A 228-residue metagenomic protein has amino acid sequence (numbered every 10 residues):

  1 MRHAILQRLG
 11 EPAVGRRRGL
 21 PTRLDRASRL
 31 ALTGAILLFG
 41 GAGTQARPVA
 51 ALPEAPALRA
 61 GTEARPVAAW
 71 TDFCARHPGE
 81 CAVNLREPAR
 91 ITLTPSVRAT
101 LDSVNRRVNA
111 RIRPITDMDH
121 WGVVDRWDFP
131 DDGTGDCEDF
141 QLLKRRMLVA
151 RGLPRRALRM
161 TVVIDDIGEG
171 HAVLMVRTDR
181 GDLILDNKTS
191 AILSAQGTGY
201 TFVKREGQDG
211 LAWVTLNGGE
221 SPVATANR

Functional and structural regions predicted by a protein language model:
M1-R23: N-terminal secretory signal peptides that target proteins for export/translocation
R2-L6, T44-R228: A structural boundary/capping signal
H3, P12, G34-I36, R47: Residue-level marker of intrinsically disordered, low-complexity segments enriched for small/polar residues
P12, D25, M118-G122: Short glycine-rich, low-complexity/disordered patches
L20, A27, V67-A69: Short hydrophobic "helix-edge" motifs at membrane interfaces and signal-peptide entry regions
S28-A31, E63-R65: Short hydrophobic/aromatic segments of transmembrane alpha-helices and their interfaces
R29-G40: Bacterial N-terminal signal peptides
